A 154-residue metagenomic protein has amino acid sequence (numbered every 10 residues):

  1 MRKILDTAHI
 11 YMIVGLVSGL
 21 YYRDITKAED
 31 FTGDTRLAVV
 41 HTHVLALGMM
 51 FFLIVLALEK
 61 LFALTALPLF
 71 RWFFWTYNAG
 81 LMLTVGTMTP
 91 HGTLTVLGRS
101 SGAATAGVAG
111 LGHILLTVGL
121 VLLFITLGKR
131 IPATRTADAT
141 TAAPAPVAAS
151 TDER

Functional and structural regions predicted by a protein language model:
M1-R154: Hydrophobic alpha-helical transmembrane segments of multi-pass integral membrane proteins
